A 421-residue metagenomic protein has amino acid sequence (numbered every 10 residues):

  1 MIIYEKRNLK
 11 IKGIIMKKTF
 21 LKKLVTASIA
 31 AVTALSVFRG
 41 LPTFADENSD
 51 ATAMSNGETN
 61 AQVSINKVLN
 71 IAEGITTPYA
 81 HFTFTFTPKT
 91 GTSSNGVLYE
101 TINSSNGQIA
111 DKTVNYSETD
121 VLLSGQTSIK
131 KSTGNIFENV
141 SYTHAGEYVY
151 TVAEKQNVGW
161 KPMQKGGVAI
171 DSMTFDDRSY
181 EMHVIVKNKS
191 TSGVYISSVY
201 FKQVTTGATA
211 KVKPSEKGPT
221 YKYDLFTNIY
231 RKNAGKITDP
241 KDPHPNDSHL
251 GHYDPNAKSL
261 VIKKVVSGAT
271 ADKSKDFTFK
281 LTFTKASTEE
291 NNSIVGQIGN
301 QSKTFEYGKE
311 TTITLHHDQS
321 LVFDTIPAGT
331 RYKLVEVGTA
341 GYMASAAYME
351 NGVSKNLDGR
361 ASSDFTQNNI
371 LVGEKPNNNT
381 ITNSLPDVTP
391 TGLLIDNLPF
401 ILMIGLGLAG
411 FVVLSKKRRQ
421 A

Functional and structural regions predicted by a protein language model:
I2-A421: Solvent-exposed loop/turn and edge beta-strand elements of beta-rich ligand-binding domains
